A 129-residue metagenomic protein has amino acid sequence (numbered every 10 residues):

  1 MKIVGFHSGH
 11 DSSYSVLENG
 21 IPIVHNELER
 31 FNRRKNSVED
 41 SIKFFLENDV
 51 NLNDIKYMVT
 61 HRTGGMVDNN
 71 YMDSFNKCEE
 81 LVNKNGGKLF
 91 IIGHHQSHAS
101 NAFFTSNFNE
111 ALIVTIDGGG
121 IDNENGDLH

Functional and structural regions predicted by a protein language model:
M1-H129: Short acidic/glycine-rich loops and adjacent helix/strand connectors that line catalytic pockets where negatively
